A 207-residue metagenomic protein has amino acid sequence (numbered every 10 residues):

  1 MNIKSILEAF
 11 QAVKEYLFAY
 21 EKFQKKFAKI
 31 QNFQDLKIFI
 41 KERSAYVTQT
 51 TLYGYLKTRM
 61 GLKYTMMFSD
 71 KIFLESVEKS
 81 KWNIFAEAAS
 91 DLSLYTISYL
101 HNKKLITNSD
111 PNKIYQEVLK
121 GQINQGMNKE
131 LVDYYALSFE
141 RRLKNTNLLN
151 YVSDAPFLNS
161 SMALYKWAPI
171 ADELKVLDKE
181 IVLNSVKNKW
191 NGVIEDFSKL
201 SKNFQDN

Functional and structural regions predicted by a protein language model:
N2-S69: Leu/Val/Ala/Ile-rich N-terminal alpha-helices, chiefly Sec-type signal peptides and the beginnings
K26, Q31, D35-L36, Q49 (+2 more regions): Polybasic, proline/glycine-rich intrinsically disordered low-complexity segments
S44, I84, A88, D110-I114: Short amphipathic alpha-helical segments
G54-I106: N-terminal interaction modules that seed assembly of large macromolecular complexes
L56, Y95-K104, Q122, R142 (+2 more regions): Generic structural signal for hydrophobic core residues of well-folded globular domains
I97-N112, M127-L131: Short, solvent-exposed secondary-structure capping/transition elements
V186-N207: Glycine-rich, aromatic-bearing surface loops/beta-hairpins
